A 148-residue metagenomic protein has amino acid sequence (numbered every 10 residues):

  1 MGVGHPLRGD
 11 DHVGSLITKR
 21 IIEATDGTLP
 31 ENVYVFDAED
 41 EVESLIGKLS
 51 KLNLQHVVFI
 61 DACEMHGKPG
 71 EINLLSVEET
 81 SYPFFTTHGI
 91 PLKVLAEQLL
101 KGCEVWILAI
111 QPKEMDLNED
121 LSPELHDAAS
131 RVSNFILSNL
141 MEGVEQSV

Functional and structural regions predicted by a protein language model:
M1-P112, E119-V148: N-terminal catalytic or cofactor-binding beta/alpha core of small enzyme domains
